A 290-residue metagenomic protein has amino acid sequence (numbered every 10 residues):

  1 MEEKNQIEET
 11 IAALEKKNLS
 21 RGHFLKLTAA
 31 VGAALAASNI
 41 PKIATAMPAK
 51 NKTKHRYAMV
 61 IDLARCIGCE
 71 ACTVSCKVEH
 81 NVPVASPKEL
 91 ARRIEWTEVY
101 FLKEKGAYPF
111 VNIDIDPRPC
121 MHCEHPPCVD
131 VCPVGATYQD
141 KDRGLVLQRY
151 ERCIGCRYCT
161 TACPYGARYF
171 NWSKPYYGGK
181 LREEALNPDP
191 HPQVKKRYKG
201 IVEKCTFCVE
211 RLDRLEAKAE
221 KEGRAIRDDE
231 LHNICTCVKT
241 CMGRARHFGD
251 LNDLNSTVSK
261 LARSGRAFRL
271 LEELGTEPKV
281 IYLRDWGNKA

Functional and structural regions predicted by a protein language model:
M1-L19: N-terminal secretory signal peptides
A12, P48-G68, F101-D130, V134-T161 (+1 more regions): Ferredoxin-like iron-sulfur electron-transfer modules
A13, L19-I40: N-terminal export leaders
K16-L25, C72, C128, C159 (+1 more regions): Twin-arginine (Tat) signal peptide motif
G32-N39, T73, E79-V84, A136 (+3 more regions): A generic secondary-structure signal for well-formed alpha-helical elements
K42-M47: Signal peptide processing junction and immediate N-terminal pro/mature segment of secreted/exported proteins
T73-L102, R157-C163: Carboxylate/His-rich catalytic cores and anion/metal-binding grooves
E210-A290: Long, compositionally biased charged/polar accessory segments in the mid-to-C-terminal portions of proteins
